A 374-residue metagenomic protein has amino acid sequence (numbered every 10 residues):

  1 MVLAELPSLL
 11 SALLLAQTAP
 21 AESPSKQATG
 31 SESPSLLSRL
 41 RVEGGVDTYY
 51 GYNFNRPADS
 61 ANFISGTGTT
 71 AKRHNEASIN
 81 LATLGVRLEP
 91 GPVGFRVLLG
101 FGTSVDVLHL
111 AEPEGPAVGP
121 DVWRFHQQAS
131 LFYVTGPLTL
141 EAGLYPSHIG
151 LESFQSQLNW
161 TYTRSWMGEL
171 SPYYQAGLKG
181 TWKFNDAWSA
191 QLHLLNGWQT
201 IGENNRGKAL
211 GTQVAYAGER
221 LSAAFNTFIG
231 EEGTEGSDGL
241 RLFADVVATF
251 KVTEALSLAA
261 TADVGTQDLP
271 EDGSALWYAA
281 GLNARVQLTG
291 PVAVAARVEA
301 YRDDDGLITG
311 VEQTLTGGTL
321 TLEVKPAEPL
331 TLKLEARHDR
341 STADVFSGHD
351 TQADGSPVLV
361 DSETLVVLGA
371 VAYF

Functional and structural regions predicted by a protein language model:
M1-Q27: Cleavable N-terminal export/targeting peptides
L6, G91, G136, Y145 (+2 more regions): Hydrophobic alpha-helix-in-membranes signature
S11-L14, L192, L334: Residue-level signal for alpha-helical transmembrane segments in multi-pass membrane proteins
K26, G30-S60, G66-Q199, R206-K208 (+4 more regions): Outer membrane beta-barrel
G68-A71, V105-L108, G115-V122, S153 (+1 more regions): Outer-membrane beta-barrel pore domains
A209-V214, F243-D245: Distinct, well-ordered alpha-helical segments
